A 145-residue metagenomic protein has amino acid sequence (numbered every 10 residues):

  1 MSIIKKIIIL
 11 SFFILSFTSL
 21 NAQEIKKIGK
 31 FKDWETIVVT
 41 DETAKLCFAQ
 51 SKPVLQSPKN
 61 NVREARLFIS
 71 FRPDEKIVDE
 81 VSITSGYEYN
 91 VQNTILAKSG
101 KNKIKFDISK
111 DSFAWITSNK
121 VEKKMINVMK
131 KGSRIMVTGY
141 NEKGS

Functional and structural regions predicted by a protein language model:
I4-S16: Sec-dependent N-terminal signal peptides
S16-F17, A44: Single-residue recognition of alpha-helix boundary sites
T18-A22: Sec/Tat signal peptide C-region and signal peptidase I cleavage site
Q23-S145: A generic "folded-domain core" signal
